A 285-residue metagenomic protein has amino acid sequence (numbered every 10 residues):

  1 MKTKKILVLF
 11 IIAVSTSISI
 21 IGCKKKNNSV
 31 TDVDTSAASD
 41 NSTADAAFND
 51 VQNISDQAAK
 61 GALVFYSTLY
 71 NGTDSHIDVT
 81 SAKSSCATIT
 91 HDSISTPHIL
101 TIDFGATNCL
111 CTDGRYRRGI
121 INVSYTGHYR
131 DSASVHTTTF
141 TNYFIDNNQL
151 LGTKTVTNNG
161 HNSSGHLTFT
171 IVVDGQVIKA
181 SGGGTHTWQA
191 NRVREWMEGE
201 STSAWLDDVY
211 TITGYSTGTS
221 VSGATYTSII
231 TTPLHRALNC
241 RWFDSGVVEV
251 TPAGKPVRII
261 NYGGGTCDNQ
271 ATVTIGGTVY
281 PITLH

Functional and structural regions predicted by a protein language model:
M1-F10: Bacterial N-terminal signal peptides that target proteins for export
F10-T16: Hydrophobic helical h-region of N-terminal Sec-dependent signal peptides in bacterial secretory/periplasmic proteins
I18-G22: C-terminal motif of bacterial Sec signal peptides marking the signal peptidase cleavage site
K24-H285: Low-complexity, intrinsically disordered segments exposed to solvent
